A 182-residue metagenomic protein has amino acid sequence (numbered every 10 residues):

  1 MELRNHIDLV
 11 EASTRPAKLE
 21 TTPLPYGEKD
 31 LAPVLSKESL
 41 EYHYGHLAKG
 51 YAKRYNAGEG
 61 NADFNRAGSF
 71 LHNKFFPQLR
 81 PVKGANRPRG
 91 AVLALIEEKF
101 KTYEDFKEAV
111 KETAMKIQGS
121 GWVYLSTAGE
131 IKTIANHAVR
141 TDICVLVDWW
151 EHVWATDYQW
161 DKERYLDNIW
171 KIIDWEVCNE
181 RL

Functional and structural regions predicted by a protein language model:
R4-L182: Feature for soluble, non-membrane regions of globular proteins
